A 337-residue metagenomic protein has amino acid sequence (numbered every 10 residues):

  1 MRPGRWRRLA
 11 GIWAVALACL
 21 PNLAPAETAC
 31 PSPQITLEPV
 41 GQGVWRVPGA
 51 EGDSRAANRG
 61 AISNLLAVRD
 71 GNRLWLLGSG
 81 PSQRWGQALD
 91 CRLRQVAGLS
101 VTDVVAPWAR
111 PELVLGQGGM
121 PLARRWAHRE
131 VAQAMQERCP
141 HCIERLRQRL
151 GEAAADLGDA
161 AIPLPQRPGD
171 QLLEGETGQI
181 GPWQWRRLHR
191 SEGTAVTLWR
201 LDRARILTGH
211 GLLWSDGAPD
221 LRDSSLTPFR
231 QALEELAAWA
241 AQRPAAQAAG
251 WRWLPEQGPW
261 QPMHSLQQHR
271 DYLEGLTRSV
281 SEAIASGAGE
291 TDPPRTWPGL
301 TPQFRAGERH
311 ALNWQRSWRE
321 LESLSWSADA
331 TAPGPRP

Functional and structural regions predicted by a protein language model:
M1-W13: Bacterial N-terminal signal peptides that target proteins for export
A10-N22: Bacterial N-terminal signal peptides
E27-Q34, P39, Q133-H189, T194-A195 (+2 more regions): Metallo-beta-lactamase
P39-R92, T197-G211: Conserved beta-strand hairpin/beta-sheet module of binuclear metal-dependent hydrolase folds, prominently
P48-A61, E137, E144, D216 (+1 more regions): Acidic/histidine-rich helix-loop elements that form or flank divalent-metal/phosphate-binding sites at the catalytic
G71-L74, Q83-A127, D170-T177: Active-site metal-binding motif and surrounding structural segment of the metallo-beta-lactamase
L74-W75, P81, L188-G275: Metallo-beta-lactamase
Q242-G250, P259-P337: Accessory terminal helices/loops
